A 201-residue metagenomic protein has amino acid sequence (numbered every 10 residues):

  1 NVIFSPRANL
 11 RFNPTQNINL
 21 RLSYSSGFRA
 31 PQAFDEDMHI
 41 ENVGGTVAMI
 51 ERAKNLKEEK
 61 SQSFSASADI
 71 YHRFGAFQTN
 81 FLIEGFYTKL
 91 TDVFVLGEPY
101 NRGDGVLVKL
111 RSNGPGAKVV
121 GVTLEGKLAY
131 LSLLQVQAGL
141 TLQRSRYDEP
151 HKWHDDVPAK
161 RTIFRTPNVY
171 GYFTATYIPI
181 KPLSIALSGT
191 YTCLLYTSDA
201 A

Functional and structural regions predicted by a protein language model:
N1, M38-I50, E98-L107, P150-D156 (+1 more regions): Flexible, solvent-exposed coil segments and beta strand-coil junctions, predominantly the extracellular/periplasmic
N1-T15, A30, E41, H151-P158: Signature of Gram-negative outer-membrane beta-barrel scaffolds
F4, F12-Q16, K60, I70-G75 (+3 more regions): Outer-membrane beta-barrel strand-turn architecture
F4-L10, L20, R52, Q62-A66 (+2 more regions): Hydrophobic, lipid-facing positions within transmembrane beta-strands of outer-membrane proteins
N9, N13, N19-S23, Q78-N80 (+2 more regions): Membrane-spanning beta-strand positions in outer-membrane beta-barrel proteins
N13, R21, N55-S112, K118: Membrane-embedded beta-barrel scaffold of Gram-negative outer-membrane proteins
N80-L90, F94, V106-L195: Gram-negative outer-membrane beta-barrel transporters
Y196-A201: Conserved small/polar residues in nucleotide/adenosyl-binding loops
